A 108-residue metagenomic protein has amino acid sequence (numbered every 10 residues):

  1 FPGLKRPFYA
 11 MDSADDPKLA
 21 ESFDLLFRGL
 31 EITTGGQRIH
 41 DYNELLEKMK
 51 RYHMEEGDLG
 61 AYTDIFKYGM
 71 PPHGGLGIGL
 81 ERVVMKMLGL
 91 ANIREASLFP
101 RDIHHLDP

Functional and structural regions predicted by a protein language model:
F1-P108: A translation/RNA-centric and nucleic-acid-associated enzymatic feature enriched in Class II aminoacyl-tRNA synthetases
